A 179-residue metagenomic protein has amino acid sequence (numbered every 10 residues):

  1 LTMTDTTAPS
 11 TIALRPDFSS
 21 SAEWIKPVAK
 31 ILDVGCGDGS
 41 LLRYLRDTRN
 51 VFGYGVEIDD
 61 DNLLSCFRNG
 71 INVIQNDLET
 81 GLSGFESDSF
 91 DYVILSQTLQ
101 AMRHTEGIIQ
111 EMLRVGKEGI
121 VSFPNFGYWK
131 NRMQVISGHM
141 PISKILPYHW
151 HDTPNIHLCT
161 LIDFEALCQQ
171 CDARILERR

Functional and structural regions predicted by a protein language model:
T4-L14: Class I SAM-dependent methyltransferase Rossmann-like catalytic core, especially the SAM/SAH-binding loop
I12-V28: Conserved alpha-helix/loop element of class I SAM-dependent methyltransferases that forms part of the SAM/SAH-binding
G35-G37: Class I SAM-dependent methyltransferase "Motif I" SAM/SAH-binding loop
G39-R43: Glycine-rich SAM-binding Motif I of class I
Y44-G81: Class I SAM-dependent methyltransferase SAM/SAH-binding core
G81-S87: Short conserved loop adjoining the S-adenosyl-L-methionine
Y92-R103: A short SAM/SAH-binding and catalytic strip from SAM-dependent methyltransferases
E106-E111, E118-R179: S-adenosyl-L-methionine-dependent methyltransferase catalytic module, highlighting the catalytic core
